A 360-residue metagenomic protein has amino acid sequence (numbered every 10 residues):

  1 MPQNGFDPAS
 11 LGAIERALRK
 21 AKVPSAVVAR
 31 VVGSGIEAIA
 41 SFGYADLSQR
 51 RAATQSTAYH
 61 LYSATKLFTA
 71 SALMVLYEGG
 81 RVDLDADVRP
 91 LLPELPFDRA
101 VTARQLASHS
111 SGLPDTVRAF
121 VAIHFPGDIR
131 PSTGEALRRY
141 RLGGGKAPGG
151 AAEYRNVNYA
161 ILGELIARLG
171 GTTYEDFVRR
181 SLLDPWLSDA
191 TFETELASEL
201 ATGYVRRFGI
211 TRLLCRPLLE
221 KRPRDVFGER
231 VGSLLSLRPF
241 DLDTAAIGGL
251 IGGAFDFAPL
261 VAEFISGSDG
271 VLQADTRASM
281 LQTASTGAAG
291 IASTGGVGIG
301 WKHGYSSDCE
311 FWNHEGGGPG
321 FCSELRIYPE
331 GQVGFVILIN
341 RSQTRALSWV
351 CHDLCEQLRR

Functional and structural regions predicted by a protein language model:
N4-L61, R81-A86, R139-L142, E195 (+1 more regions): Short, conserved catalytic-motif segment at the N-terminal edge
G43-L47, S268, P319, S342-T344: A short acidic/small-residue loop/turn micro-motif
D46, R99-W312: Short, surface-exposed loop or secondary-structure junction motifs that flank catalytic or metal-binding residues
Y59-Y62, A152-Y154: Catalytic tyrosine of NAD(P)H-dependent dehydrogenase/reductases that use a Tyr as the general acid/base
T65: Active-site helix of classical SDR
D83-D98, P185: Short, glycine/proline-biased beta-turn/loop segments that scaffold the active-site neighborhood
S285-T286, R341-R360: Short, gly/Ser/Thr-rich active-site loops of penicillin-recognizing serine hydrolases
N313-H314, C322-R341: Short, well-ordered beta-strand elements
